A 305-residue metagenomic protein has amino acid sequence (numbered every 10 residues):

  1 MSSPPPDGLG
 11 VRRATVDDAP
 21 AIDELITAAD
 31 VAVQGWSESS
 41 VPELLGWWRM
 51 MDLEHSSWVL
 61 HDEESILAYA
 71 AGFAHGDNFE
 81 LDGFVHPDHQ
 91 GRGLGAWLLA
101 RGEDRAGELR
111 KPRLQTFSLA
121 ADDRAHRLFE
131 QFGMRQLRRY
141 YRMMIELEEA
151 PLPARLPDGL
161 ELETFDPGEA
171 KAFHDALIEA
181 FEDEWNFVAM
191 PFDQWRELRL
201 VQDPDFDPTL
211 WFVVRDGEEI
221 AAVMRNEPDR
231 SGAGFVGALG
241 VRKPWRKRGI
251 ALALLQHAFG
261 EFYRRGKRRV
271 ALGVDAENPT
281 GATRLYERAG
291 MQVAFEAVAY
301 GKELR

Functional and structural regions predicted by a protein language model:
M1-L45, R155-M190: Short amphipathic alpha-helix that is part of the acyltransferase structural core
M1-P5, F73-E80, V85-L160, V298-K302: Acyl-donor-binding surface of acyltransferase catalytic domains
G10, E54-S56, P208-L210: Short loop/turn microsegments at loop-to-beta-strand junctions
V16-A19, E24-L109, Q115-A120, D216-G217 (+2 more regions): Conserved donor-binding loop and adjoining core beta-sheet/short helix segment in diverse acyl/aminoacyl transferases
G91-D104, A238-V241, K247-R264, T283-R288: Conserved acetyl-CoA-binding loop-helix of GNAT-fold acetyltransferases
E130-P151, Q256, R265-R305: Active-site/acyl-donor-binding loops of N-acyltransferases
L177, W211-R215, M224-E227, G237 (+6 more regions): Generic hydrophobic alpha-helical scaffold/packing signal
E182-K243, A251-L252: Phosphate-binding active sites in nucleotide-utilizing proteins
